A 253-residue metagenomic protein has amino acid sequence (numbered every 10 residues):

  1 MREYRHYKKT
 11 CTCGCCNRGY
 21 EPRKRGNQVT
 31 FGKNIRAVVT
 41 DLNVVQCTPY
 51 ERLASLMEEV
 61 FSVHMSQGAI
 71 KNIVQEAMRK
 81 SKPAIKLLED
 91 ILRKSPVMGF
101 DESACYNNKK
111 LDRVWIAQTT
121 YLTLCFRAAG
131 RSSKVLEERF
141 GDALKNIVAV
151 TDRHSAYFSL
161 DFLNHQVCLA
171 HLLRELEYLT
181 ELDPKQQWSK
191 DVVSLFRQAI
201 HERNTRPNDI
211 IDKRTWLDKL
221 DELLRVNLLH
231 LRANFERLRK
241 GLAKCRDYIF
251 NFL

Functional and structural regions predicted by a protein language model:
M1-H6: Short, flexible, mixed-charge glycine/proline-rich loop motifs that serve as phosphate/nucleic-acid-contacting
Y7-T10, C15-L253: Catalytic center-proximal scaffold of phosphoryl-transfer enzymes
